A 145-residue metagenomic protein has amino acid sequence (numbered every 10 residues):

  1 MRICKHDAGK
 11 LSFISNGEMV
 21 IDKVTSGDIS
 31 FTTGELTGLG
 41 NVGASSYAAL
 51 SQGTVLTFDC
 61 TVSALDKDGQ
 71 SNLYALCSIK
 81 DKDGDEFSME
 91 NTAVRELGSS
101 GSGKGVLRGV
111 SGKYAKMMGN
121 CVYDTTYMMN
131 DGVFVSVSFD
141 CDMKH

Functional and structural regions predicted by a protein language model:
M1-H145: Beta-strand-enriched cores of mature, soluble protein domains
